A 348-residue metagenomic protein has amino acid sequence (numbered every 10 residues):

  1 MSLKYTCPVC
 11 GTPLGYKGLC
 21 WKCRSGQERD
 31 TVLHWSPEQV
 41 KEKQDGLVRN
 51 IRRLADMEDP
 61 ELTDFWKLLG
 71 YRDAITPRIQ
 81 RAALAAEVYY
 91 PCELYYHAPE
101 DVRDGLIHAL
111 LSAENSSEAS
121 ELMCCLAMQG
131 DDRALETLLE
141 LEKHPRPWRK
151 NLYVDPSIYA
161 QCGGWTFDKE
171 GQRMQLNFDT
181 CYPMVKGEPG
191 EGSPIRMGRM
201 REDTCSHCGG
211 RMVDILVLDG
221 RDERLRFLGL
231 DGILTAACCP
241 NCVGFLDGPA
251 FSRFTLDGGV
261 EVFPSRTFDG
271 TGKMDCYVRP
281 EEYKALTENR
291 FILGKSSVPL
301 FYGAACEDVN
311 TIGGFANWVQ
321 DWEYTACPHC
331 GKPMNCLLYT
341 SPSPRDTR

Functional and structural regions predicted by a protein language model:
K4, K17, E202, I233 (+1 more regions): Residues immediately within or flanking Cys/His clusters that coordinate Zn2+ in small zinc-binding modules
C7, C20-C23, C205-C208, C239 (+1 more regions): Short cysteine-rich clusters marking metal-coordination/redox-active sites
G11-G15, Q27, M212, V243-L246 (+1 more regions): Cys/His-rich microdomains that often coordinate metals
Y16-G26, I233-C242, R348: Cysteine-rich micro-motifs
R29-H34, K41-F65, L69-E93, E100-D104 (+2 more regions): An N-terminus-focused feature that recognizes amino-terminal "leader" regions
A119, A127-R149, E223-A285: Hydrophobic, ordered structural segments
G187-M197, R201-R211, Y277-L338: Surface-exposed interaction/gating patches
Y339-R348: Single conserved hydrophobic/aromatic residue that forms the stacking wall/gate of nucleotide- or nucleobase-binding
